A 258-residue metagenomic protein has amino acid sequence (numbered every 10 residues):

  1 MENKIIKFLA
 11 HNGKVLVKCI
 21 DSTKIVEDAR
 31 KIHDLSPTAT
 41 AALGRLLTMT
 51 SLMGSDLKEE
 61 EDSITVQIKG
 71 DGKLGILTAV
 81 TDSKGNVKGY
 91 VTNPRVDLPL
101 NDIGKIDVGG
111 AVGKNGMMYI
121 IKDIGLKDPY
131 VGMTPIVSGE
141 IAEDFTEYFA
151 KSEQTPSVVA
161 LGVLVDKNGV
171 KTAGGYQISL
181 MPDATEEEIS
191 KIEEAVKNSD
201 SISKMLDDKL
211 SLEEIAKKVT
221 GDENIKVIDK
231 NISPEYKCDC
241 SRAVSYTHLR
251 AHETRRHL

Functional and structural regions predicted by a protein language model:
M1-D229: Interaction interfaces in information-processing and related assembly proteins
Y148-F149, Y236, H252: Broad hydrophobic/π-residue packing in well-ordered secondary structure
P234-Y246: Local cysteine-cluster metal-coordination motifs and their immediate loop/turn environment, predominantly Fe-S cluster
T247-T254: Conserved small/polar residues in nucleotide/adenosyl-binding loops
